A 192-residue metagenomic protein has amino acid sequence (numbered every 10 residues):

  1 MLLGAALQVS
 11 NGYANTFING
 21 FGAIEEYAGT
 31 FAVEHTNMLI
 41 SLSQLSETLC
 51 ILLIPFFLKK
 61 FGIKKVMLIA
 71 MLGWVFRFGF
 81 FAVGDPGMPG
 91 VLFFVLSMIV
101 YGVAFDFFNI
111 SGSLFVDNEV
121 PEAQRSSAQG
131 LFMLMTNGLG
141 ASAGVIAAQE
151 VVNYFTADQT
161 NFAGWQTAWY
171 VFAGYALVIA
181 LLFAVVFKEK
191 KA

Functional and structural regions predicted by a protein language model:
M1-L2, V91-F107: Hydrophobic core of transmembrane alpha-helices in multi-pass small-molecule transporters, especially MFS/SLC-type
G12-T36: Short amphipathic helix-loop junctions that connect adjacent transmembrane helices in Major Facilitator Superfamily/SLC
V33, V120-M133: Loop-to-transmembrane helix entry/capping segments in MFS-fold secondary transporters and related SLC/MFSD carriers
L49-I63, V152: Helix-to-loop junctions at the C-terminal end of transmembrane segments in multipass secondary transporters
L72-G87: C-terminal ends and interior cores of transmembrane alpha-helices in multi-pass membrane transporters/permeases
F107-P121: Intracellular juxtamembrane helix-capping segments at the cytosolic ends of symmetry-related transmembrane helices
E150-A176: A membrane-interface helix-boundary motif in multi-pass transporters
A168-A192: Multi-pass alpha-helical transporter architecture, strongest for 12-TM Major Facilitator/SLC carriers used
